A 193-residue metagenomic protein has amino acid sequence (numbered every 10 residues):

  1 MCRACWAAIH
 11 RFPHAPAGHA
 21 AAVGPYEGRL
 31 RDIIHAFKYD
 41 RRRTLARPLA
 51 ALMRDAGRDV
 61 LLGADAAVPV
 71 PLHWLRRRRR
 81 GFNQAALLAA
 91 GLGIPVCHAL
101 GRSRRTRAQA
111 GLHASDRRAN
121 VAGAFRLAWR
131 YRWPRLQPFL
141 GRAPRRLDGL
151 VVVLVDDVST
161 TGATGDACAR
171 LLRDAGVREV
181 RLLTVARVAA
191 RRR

Functional and structural regions predicted by a protein language model:
M1-R193: Glycine-rich phosphate/pyrophosphate-handling loop used in enzymes and phosphotransfer proteins
